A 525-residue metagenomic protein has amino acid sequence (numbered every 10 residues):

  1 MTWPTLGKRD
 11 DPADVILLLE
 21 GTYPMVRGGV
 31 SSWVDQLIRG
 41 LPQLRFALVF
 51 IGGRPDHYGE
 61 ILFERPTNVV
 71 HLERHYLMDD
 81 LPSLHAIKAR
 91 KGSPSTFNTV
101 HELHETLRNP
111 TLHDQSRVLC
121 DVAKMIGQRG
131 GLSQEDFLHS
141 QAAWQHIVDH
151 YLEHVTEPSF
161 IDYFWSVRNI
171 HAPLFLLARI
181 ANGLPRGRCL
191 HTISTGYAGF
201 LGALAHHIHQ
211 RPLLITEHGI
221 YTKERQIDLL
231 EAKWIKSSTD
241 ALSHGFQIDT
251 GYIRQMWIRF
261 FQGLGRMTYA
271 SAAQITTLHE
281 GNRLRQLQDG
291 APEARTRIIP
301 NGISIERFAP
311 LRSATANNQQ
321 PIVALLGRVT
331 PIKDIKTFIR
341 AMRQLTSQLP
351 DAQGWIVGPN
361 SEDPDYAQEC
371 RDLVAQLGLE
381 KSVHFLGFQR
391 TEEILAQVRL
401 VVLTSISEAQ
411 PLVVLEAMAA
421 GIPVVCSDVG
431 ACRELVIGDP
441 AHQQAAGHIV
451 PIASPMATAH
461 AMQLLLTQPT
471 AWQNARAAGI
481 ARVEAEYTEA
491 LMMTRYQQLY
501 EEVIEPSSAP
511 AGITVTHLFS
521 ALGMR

Functional and structural regions predicted by a protein language model:
S243-G251, A367-F388: Nucleotide-activated donor-binding/catalytic signature segment of Leloir-type glycosyltransferases, i.e., the conserved
R259, I303, E380-L395, A453: Conserved active-site histidine-acidic residue motif and adjacent donor-binding/catalytic loop of glycosyltransferases
R312-M342, W355: Conserved donor-binding/catalytic core segment of Leloir-type glycosyltransferases
W355-E380, I394, A471: Short, structured helix-loop element that forms part of the nucleotide-activated donor/catalytic region
I406: Aromatic "clamp/platform" in nucleotide-sugar-dependent glycosyltransferases that forms part of the donor/acceptor
P423-C426, G430-I437: Short hydrophobic beta-strand element within catalytic cores of glycosyltransferases and related nucleotide-activated
G438, H442-P455, L464-P469: Conserved acidic donor-binding segment of nucleotide-sugar-dependent glycosyltransferases
A457, L464, A471-E486, M492-Q498: A short, well-ordered alpha-helix in the C-terminal region of glycosyltransferases
